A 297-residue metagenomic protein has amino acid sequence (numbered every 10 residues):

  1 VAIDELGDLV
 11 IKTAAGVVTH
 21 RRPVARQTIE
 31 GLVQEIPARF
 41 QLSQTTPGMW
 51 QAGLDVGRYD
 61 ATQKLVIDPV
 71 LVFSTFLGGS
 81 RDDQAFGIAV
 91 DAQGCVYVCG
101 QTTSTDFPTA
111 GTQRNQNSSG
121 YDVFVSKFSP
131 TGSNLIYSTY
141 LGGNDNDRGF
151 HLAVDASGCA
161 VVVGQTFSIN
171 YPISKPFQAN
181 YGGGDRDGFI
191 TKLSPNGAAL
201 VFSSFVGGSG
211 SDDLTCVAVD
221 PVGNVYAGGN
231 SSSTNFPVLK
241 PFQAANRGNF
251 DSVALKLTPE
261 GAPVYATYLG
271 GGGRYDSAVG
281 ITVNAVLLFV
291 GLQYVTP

Functional and structural regions predicted by a protein language model:
V1-S80, G87-V90: Residues that cap or anchor secondary-structure elements
P47, G53, D60-P297: A sequence-level/structural motif corresponding to short, flexible coil/turn segments enriched in small polar residues
